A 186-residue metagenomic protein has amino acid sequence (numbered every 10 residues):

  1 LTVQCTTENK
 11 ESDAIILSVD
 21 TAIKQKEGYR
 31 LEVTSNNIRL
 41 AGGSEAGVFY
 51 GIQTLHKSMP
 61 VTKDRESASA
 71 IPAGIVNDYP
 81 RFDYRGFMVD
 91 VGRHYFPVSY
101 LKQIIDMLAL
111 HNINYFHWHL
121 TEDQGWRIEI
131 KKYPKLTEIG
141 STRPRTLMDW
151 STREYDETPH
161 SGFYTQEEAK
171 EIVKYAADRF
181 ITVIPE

Functional and structural regions predicted by a protein language model:
L1-F82: Contiguous, structured surface segment used for ligand recognition
A41-G42, R85-V98, S151-E167: The substrate-binding groove and active-site-proximal loops of carbohydrate-active enzymes, especially glycoside
S44, L108, V183: Conserved hydrophobic/aromatic pocket- or pore-lining residues that grip, position, or stack substrates in active sites
V48, L101, T165, A169: Aromatic/hydrophobic pocket-lining residues that form the small-molecule binding cavity in soluble enzyme cores
P80, Q124-D178: Aromatic- and acidic-residue-enriched carbohydrate-binding clefts of CAZyme catalytic domains
R85-V89, F116-W118, V183-P185: Hydrophobic faces of well-ordered beta-strands that scaffold small-molecule active sites in alpha/beta enzyme cores
D90-D123: A conserved hydrophobic secondary-structure block that centers on an alpha-helix together with its immediately flanking
I104, I172, V183: Aromatic/hydrophobic pocket-lining residues that form π-stacking "cages" and hydrophobic walls in ligand
